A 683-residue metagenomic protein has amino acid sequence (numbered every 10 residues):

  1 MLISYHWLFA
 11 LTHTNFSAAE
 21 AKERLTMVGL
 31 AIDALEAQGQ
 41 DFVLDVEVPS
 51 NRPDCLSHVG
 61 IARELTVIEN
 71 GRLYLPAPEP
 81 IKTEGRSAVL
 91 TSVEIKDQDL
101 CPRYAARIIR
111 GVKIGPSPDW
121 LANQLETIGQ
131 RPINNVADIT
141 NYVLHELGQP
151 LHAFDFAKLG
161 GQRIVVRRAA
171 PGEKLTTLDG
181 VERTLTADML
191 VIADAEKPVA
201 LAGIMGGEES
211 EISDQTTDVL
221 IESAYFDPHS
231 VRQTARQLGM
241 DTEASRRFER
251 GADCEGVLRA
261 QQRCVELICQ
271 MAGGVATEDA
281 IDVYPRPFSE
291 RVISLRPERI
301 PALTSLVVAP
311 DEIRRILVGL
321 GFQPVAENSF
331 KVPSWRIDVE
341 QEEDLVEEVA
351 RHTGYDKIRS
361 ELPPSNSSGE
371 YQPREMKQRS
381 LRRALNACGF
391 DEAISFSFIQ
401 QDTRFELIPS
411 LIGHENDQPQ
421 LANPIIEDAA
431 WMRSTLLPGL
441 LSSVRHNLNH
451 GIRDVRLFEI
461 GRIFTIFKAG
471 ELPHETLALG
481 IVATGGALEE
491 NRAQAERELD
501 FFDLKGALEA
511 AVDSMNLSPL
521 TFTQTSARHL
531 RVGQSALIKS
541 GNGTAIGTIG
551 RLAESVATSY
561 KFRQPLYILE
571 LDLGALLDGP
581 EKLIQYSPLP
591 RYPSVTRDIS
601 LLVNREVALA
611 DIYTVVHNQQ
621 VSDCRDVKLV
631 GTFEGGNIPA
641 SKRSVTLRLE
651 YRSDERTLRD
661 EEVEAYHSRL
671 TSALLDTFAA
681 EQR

Functional and structural regions predicted by a protein language model:
M1-R374, R379-L381: RNA/tRNA-interacting regions in translation and RNA-turnover enzymes
L2-Y5, E20-E23, G319-G321, D338 (+3 more regions): A carboxyl-terminal module marker
A10, R110, E126-P132, R246-D253 (+5 more regions): Short histidine-centered catalytic/ligand-binding loop motif
M27, V43, G60, E64 (+4 more regions): Extended, well-folded interaction surfaces typified by the phenylalanyl-tRNA synthetase beta subunit core
L30-E36, E69-P76, R131-V136, G321-E327 (+4 more regions): Short, well-structured beta-strand/strand-turn elements
V43, V231, H352, A422-P424 (+3 more regions): Polyanion/phosphate-binding surface patch
A77-V89, A195-R232, Q262, E266 (+9 more regions): Conserved alpha/beta core surface patches that mediate binding of polyanionic ligands
T91-E94, L175-D179, T186, A202-E209 (+11 more regions): Glycine-rich, charged/polar anion/phosphate-binding loops that engage phosphate groups from diverse ligands
